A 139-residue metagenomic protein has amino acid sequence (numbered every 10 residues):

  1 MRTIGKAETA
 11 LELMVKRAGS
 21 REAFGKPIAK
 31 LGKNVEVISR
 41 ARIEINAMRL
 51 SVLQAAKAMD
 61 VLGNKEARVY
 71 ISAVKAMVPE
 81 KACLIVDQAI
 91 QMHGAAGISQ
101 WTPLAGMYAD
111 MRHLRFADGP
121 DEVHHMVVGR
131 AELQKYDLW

Functional and structural regions predicted by a protein language model:
M1-W139: Alpha-helical interface subdomain recognition
